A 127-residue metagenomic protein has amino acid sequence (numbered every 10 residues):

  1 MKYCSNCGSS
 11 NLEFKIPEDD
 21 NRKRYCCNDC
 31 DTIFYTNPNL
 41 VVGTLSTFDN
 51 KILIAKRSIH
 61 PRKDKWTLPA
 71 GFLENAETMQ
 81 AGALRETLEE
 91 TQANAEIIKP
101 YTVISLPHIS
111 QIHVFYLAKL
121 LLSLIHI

Functional and structural regions predicted by a protein language model:
K2-T44: Acidic, metal-coordinating catalytic segment for phosphate/diphosphate chemistry, firing primarily on the Nudix
L12-F14, I54, I97-T102: A short linear hydrophobic-aromatic micro-motif
D19, H60, I104-H108: A short beta-turn/loop motif at secondary-structure boundaries
R22, K63, Q111-H113: Short edge beta-strand segments in beta-sheet-rich domains
L40-V42, N50, I112-V114: Change "...and in nucleic-acid phosphodiester-cleaving endonucleases..." to "...and in nucleic-acid processing enzymes
T47-E89: Conserved Nudix-box catalytic region and its N-terminal flanking loop in Nudix hydrolases and closely related
Q92-S123: Active-site segment of metal-dependent pyrophosphate-handling enzymes, primarily the Nudix hydrolase catalytic core
I125-I127: Conserved small/polar residues in nucleotide/adenosyl-binding loops
